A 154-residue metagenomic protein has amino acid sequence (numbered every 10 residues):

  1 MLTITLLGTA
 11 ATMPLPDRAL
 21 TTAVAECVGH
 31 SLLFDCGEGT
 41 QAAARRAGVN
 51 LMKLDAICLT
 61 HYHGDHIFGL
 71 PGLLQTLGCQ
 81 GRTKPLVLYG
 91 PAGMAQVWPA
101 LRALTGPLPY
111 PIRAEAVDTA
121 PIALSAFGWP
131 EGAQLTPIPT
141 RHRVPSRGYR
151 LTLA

Functional and structural regions predicted by a protein language model:
M1-A154: Binuclear metal-dependent hydrolase catalytic cores
